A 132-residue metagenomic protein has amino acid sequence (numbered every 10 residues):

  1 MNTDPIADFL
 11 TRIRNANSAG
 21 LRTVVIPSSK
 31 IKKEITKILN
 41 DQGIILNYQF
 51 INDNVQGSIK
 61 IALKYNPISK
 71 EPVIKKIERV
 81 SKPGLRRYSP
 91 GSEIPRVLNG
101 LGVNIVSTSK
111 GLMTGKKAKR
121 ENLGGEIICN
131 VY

Functional and structural regions predicted by a protein language model:
M1-Y132: Core subunits and conserved enzymes of cellular information-processing and envelope-translocation systems across
